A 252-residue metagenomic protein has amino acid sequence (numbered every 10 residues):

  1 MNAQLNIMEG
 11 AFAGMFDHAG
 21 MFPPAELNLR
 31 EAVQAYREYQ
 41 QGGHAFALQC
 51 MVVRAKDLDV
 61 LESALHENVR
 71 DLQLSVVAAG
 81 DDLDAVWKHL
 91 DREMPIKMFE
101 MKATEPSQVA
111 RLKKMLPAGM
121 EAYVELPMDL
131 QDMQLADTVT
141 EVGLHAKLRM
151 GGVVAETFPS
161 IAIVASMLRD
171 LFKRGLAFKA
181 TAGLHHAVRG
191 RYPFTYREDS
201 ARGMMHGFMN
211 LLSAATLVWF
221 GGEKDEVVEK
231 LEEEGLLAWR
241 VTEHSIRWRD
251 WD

Functional and structural regions predicted by a protein language model:
M1-R111, L116-A122, D132, W219-D252: Alpha/beta catalytic barrel-like cores
Y39-Q41, Q134, S166, D199: Short, flexible coil/linker segments at or flanking structured domains
V52, E100, E125, K147 (+1 more regions): Residues in well-ordered beta-strands of folded domains
K56, V77-D81, K102-P106, P127-D129 (+2 more regions): Active-site beta-loop-alpha junctions enriched in small/polar residues
P106-D170: Domain-core and long-helix interface of multi-subunit machines
V142-E232: Catalytic alpha/beta core domains of metabolic enzymes, predominantly
